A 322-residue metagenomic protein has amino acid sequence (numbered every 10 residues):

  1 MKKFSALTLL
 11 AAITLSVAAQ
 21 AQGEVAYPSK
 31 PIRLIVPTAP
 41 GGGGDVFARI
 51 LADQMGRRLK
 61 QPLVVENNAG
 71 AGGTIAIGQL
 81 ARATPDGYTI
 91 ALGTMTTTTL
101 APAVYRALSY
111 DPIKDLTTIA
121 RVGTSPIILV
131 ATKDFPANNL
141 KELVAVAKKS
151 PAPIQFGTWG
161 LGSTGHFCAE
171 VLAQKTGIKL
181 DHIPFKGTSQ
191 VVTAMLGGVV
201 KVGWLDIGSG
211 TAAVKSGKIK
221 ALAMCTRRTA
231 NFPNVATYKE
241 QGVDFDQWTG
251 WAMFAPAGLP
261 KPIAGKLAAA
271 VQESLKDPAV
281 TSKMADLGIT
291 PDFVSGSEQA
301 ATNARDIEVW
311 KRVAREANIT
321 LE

Functional and structural regions predicted by a protein language model:
M1-S29, L321-E322: Short, low-complexity disordered leader/linker segments with a strong preference for bacterial N-terminal type II
A21-K114, P153, L161, K175-W204 (+3 more regions): N-terminal (or domain-start) structured segment
S29-P31, K175, K215, K261-E322: An extracytoplasmic/periplasmic, membrane-proximal ligand-sensing/linker region
R82-Y88, M95, A103-Q190, Y238 (+1 more regions): Hinge/capping helix and adjacent helix->loop/strand transition within the periplasmic-binding protein
D111-R121, G157, K179-I183, K201-V202 (+2 more regions): Short beta-strand->loop
